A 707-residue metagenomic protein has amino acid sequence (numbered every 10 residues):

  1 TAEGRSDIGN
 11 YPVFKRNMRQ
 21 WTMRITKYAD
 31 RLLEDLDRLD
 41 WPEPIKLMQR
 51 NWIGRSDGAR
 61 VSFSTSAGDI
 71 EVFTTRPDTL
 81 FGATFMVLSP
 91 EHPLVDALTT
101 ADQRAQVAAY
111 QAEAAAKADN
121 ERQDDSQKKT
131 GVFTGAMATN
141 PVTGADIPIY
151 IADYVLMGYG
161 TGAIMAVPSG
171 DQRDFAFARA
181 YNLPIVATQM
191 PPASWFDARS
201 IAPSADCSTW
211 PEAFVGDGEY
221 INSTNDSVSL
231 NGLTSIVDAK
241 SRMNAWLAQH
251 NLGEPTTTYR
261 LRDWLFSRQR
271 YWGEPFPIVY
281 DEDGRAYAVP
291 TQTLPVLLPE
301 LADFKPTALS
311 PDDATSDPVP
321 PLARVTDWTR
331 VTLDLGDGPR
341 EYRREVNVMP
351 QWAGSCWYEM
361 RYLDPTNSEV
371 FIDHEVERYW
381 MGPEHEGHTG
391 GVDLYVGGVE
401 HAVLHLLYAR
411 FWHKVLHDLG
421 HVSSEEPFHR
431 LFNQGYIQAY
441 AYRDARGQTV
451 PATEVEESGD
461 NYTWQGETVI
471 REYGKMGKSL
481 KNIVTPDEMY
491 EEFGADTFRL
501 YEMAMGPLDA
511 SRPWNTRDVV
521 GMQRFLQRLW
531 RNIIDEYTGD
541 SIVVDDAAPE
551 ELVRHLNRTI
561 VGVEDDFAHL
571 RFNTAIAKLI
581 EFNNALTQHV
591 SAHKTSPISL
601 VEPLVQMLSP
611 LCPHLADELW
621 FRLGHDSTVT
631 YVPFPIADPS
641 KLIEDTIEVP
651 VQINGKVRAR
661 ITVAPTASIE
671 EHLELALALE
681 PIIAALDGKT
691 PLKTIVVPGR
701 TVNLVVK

Functional and structural regions predicted by a protein language model:
T1-I70, P77, P93, A163-T293 (+7 more regions): Residue patterns forming the tRNA-binding/recognition surfaces of aminoacyl-tRNA synthetases and related DALR
T1-M190, F304-W328, M607, C612-I661 (+2 more regions): NTP-handling and nucleic-acid-processing catalytic cores
Y11-F14, A213-S223, V370-G391, T468-R471 (+7 more regions): Short acidic (Asp/Glu) and glycine-rich catalytic loops that position anionic groups and cofactors
R31, I45-R50, T74-P203, S208-D217 (+6 more regions): Structured ligand/cofactor/substrate-binding pocket environments in proteins
S64, E254-G284, H421-E425, E488-S668 (+1 more regions): Helix-rich, typically C-terminal accessory recognition domains appended to large enzymatic cores
P275-R343, Y442-K475: Glycine-rich (often Gly-Gly/Gly-Pro-rich) flexible segments and glycine-rich loop motifs, frequently accented by
V289-Q292, Y342, V346, L508 (+2 more regions): Substrate/cofactor-recognition hotspot
K689-K707: Short, amphipathic C-terminal "tail helix"
